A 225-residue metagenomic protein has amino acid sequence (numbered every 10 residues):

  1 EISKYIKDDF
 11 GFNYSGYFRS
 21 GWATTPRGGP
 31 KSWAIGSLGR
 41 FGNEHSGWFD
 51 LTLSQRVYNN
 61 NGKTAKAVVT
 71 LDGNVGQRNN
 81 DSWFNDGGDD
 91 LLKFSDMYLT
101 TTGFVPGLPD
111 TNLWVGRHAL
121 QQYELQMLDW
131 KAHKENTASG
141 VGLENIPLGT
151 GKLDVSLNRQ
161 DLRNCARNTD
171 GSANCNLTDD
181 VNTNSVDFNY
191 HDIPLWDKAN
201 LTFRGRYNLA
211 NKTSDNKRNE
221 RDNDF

Functional and structural regions predicted by a protein language model:
E1-L108, L113, I146: Beta-barrel outer-membrane channel/assembly domains of diderm bacteria
S3, L38-G42, N80-D90, Q126-A132 (+2 more regions): Outer-membrane beta-barrel domain signature
S20-P26, V57, L71-Q77, R117-Q121 (+2 more regions): Transmembrane beta-strands of outer-membrane beta-barrel pores
P26-G28, N61-K63, N79-D81, P109 (+5 more regions): Short acidic, gly/pro-rich beta-turn/loop elements at beta-sheet edges and active-site/ligand-binding grooves
L92-S95, H133-T137: Extracellular beta-strand-rich solenoid/capping regions of secreted or surface-exposed proteins that bind or remodel
W114-E135, L162: Long, hydrophobic, well-ordered secondary-structure blocks that form the structural core and pocket-lining surfaces
A132-H133, G140-F225: Signature for the C-terminal beta-barrel architecture of outer-membrane proteins
